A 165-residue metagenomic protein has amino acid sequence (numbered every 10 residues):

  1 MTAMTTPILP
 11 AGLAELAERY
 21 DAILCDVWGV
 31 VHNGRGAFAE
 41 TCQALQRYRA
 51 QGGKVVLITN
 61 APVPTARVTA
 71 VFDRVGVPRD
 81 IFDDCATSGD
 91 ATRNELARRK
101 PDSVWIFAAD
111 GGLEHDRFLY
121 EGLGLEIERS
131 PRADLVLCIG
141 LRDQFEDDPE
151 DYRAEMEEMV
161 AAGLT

Functional and structural regions predicted by a protein language model:
T2-T165: HAD-like aspartate-dependent phosphatase fold
